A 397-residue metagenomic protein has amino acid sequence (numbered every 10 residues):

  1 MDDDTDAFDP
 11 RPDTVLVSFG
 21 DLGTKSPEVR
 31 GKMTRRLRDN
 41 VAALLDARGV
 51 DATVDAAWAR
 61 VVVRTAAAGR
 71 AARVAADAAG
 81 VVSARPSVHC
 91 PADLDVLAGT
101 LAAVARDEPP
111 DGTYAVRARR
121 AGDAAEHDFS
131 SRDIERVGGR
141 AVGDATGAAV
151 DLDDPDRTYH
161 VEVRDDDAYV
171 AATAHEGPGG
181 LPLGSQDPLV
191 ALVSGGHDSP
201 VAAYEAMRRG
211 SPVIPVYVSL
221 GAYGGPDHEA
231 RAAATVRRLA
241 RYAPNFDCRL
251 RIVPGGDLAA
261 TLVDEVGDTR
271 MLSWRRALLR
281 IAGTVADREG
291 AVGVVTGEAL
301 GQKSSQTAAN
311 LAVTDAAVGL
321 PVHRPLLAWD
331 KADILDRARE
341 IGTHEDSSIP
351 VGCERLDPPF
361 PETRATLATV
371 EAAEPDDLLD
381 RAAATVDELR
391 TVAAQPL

Functional and structural regions predicted by a protein language model:
M1-V190, A203-G224, E229-R231, T235-F246: RNA-binding accessory domains that recognize and position tRNA/RNA substrates
V15-L16, N40, A145-V150, P155-A191 (+1 more regions): Nucleotide-activated chemistry modules centered on ATP-dependent adenylation/adenylyltransferase
